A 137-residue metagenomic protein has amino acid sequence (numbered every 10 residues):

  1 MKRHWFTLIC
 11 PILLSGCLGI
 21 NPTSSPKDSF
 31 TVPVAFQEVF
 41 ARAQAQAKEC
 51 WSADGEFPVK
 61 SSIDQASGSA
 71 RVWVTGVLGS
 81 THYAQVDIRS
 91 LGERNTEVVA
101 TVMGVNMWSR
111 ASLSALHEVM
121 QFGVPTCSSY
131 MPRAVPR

Functional and structural regions predicted by a protein language model:
K2-P11: Sec-dependent signal peptide recognition, specifically the positively charged N-region followed immediately by
L13-G16: C-terminal motif of bacterial Sec signal peptides marking the signal peptidase cleavage site
L18-R137: Ser/Thr-rich, low-complexity intrinsically disordered terminal regions
